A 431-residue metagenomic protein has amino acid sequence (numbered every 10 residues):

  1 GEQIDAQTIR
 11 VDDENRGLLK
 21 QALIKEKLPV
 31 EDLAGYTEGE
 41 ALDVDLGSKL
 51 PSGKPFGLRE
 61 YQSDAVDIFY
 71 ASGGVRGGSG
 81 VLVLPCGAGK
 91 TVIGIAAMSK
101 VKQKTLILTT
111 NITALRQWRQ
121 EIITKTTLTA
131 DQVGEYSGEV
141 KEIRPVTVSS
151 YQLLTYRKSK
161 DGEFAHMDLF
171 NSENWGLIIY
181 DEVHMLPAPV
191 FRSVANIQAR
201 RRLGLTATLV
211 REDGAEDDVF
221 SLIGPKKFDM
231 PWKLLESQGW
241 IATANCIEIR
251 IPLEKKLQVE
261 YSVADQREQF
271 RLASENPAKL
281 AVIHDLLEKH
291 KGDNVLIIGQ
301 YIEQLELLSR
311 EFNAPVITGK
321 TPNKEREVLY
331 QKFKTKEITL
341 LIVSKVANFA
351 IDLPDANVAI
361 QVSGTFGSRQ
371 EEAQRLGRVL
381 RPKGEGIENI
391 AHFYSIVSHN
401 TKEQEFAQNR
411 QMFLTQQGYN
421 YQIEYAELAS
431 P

Functional and structural regions predicted by a protein language model:
N15, G224, F228-A242, K255-V259 (+2 more regions): A conserved SF2-helicase RecA2
A41-V83: Conserved pre-motif I regulatory segment
G74-M98, N294: Walker A/P-loop
R116, Q132-E135, V140, L296-I298 (+2 more regions): Conserved helicase ATPase core of P-loop NTP-dependent helicases/translocases
K125-G162: Inter-Walker segment of RecA-like/P-loop motor cores
G176-L177, E182-I247, L414: Post-DEXD/H (motif II) to motif III coupling segment of the RecA-like Helicase ATP-binding lobe
Y261-R310: Conserved interdomain hinge at the start of the Helicase C-terminal
T318-Q416: Conserved RecA-like P-loop NTPase helicase motor core
